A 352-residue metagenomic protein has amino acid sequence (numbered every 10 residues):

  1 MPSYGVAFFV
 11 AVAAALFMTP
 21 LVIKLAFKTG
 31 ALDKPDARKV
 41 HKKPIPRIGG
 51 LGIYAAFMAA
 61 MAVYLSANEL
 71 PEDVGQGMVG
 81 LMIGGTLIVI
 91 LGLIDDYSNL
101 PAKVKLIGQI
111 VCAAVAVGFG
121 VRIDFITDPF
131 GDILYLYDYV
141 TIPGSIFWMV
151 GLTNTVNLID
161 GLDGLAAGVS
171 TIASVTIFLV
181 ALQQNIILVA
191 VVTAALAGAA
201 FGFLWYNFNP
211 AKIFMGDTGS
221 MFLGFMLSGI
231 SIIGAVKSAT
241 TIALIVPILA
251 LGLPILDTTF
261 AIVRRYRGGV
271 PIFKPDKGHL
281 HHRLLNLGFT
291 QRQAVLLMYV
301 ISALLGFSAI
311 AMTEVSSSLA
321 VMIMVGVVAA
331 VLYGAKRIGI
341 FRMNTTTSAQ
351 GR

Functional and structural regions predicted by a protein language model:
M1-G30, Y54-T86, I90, L165-R352: Alpha-helical transmembrane segments
A26, G30-A31, D96, I126-L136 (+2 more regions): Membrane interface segments of multi-pass transport proteins and intramembrane proteases
K34-I48: Juxtamembrane helix-capping/reentrant segments at transmembrane boundaries
K43-P46, G131-P143: Short aromatic-rich membrane-water interface segments that cap or initiate transmembrane helices in multi-pass membrane
P46-L65, A114-G118: A generic, lipid-embedded transmembrane alpha helix
A59-D73, G92-L100, G118-G131: Transmembrane alpha-helix boundary signature
V79-C112, A116: Hydrophobic alpha-helical hairpins/lids featuring a short glycine-rich hinge
